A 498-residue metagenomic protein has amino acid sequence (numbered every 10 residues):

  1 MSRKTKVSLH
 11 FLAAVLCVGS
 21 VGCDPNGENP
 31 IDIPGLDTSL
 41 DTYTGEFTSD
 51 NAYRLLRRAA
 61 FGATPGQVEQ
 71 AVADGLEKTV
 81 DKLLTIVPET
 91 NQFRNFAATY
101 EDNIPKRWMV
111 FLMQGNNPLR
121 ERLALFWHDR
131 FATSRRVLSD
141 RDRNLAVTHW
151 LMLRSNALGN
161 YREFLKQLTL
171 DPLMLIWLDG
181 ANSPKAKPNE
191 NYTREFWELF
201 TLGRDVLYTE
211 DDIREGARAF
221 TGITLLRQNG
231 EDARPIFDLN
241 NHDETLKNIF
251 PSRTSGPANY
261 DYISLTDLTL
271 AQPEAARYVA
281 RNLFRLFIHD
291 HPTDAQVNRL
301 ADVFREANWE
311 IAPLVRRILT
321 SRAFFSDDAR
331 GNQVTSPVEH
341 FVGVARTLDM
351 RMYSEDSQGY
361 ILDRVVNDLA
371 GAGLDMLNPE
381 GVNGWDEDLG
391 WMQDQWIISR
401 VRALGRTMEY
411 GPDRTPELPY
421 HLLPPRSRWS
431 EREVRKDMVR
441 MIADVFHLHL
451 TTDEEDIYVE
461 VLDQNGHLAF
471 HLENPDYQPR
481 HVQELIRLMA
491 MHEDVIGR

Functional and structural regions predicted by a protein language model:
M1-F11: Bacterial N-terminal signal peptides that target proteins for export
V15-L16: Sec-dependent N-terminal signal peptides of Gram-positive bacterial secreted proteins and lipoproteins
G19-G22: C-terminal motif of bacterial Sec signal peptides marking the signal peptidase cleavage site
D24-G27: Bacterial signal peptide processing site
I33-P34, V72, E101-W108, R141-M352 (+2 more regions): Active-site substrate-binding loop specific to GH73 endo-beta-N-acetylglucosaminidase modules in bacterial autolysins
I33-S39, Y43-F47, Y53-A60, Q272 (+3 more regions): Flexible, low-complexity segments enriched for small/polar residues
R58-N156, A181: N-terminal accessory alpha/beta regions
V137, V206-L207, H449-E454: Substrate-binding/catalytic groove segments of enzymes that remodel or degrade extracellular structural polymers
